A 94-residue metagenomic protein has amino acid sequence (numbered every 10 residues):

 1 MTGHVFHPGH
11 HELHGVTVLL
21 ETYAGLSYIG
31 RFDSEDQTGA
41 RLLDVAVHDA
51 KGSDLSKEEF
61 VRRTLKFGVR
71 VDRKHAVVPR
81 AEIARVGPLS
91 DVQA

Functional and structural regions predicted by a protein language model:
T2-A94: Conserved RNA-binding domains used in RNP assembly and mRNA/RNA metabolism
